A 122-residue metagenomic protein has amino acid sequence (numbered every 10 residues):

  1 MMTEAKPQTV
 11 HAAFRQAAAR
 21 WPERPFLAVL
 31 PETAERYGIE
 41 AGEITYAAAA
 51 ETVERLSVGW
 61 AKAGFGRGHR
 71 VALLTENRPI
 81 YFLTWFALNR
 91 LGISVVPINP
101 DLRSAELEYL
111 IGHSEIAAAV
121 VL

Functional and structural regions predicted by a protein language model:
M1-A12: Flexible, non-catalytic linker and terminal segments flanking ANL/adenylate-forming cores
K6, E23, L27-R78, F82-F86 (+2 more regions): Conserved AMP-binding/adenylate-forming core of the ANL superfamily
Q8, Y37, E51, S94-V96 (+1 more regions): Residue-level marker of intrinsically disordered, low-complexity segments enriched for small/polar residues
T9, T45, V121: Ser/Thr-centric signal marking residues that sit in or immediately flank functional binding/regulatory motifs
A12-A13, A63, R90-L122: Structural core segment of the AMP-binding/adenylate-forming
